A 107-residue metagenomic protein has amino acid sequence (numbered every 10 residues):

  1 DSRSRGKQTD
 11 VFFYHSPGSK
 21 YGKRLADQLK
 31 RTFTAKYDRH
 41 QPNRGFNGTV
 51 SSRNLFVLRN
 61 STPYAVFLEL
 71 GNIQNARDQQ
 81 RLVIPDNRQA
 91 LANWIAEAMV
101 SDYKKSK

Functional and structural regions predicted by a protein language model:
D1-K107: Active-site-proximal helix/loop segments of hydrolytic enzymes
